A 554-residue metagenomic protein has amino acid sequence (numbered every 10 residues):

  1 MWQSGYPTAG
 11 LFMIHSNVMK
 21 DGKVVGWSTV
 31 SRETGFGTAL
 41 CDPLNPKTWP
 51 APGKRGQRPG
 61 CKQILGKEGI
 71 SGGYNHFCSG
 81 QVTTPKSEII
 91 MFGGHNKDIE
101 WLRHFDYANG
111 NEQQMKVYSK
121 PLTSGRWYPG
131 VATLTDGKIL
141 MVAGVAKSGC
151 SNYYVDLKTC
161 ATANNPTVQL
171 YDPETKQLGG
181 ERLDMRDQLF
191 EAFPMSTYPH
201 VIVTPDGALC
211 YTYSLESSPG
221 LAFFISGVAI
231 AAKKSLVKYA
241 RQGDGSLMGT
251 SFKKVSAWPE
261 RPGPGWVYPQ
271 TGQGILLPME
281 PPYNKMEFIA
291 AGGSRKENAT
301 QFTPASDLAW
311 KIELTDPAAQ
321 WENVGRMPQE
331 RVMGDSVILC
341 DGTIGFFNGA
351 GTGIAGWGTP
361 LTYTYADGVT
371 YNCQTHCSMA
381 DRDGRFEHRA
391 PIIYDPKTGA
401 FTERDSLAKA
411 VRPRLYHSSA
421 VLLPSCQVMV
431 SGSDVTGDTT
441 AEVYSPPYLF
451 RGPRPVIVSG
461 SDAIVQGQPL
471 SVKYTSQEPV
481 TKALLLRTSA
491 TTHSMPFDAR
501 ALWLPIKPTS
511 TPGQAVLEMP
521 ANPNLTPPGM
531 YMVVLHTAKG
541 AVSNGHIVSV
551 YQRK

Functional and structural regions predicted by a protein language model:
M1-K554: Kelch-like beta-propeller repeat domains
